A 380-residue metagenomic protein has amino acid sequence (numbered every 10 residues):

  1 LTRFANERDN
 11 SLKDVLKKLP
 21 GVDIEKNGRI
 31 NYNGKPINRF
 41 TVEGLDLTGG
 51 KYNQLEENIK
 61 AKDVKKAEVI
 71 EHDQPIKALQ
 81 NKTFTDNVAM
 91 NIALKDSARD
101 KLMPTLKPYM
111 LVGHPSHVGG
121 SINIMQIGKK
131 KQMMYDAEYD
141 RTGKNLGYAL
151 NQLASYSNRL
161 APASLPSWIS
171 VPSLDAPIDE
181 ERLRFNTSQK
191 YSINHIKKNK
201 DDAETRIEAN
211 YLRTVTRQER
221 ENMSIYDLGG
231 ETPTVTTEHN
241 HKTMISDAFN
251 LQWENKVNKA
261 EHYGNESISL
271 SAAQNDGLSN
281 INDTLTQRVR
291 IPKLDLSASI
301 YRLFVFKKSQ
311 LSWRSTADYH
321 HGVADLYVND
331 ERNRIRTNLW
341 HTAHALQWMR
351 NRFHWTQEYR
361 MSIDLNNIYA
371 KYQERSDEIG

Functional and structural regions predicted by a protein language model:
L1-Q274, Q287-W313, M349-H354: Membrane-proximal, glycine/serine-rich, low-complexity loop/turn segments characteristic of large bacterial
L111, S269-N275, T316-A324, S362-Y369: Short glycine-rich beta-strand segments
K144-Y148, T216-N222, N275-S279, G322-V328 (+1 more regions): Outer-membrane beta-barrel proteins
P177-E181, G230-H241, N280-R290, D325-I335 (+1 more regions): Extracellular loop and loop/strand-boundary signature of outer-membrane beta-barrel proteins
H321, D325-G380: Signature of Gram-negative outer-membrane beta-barrel scaffolds
